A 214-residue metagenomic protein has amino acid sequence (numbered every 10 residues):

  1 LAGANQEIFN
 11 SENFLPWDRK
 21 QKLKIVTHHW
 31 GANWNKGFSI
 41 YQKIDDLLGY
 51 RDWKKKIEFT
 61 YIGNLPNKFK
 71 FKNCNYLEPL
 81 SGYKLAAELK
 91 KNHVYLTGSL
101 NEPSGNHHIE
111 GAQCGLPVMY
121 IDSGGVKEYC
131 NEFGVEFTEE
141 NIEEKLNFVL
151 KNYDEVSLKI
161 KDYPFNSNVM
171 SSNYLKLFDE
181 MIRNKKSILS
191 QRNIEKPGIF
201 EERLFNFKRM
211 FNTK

Functional and structural regions predicted by a protein language model:
L1-S11, P66: Short beta-strand->alpha-helix junction loop in the catalytic core of nucleotide-activated group-transfer enzymes
N13-K36, Q42-D46: Conserved donor-binding/catalytic core segment of Leloir-type glycosyltransferases
L65, C74-K90, S104: Conserved active-site histidine-acidic residue motif and adjacent donor-binding/catalytic loop of glycosyltransferases
Y95-L96: A short hydrophobic beta-strand element within the catalytic core of glycosyltransferases that build diverse glycans
L100: Aromatic "clamp/platform" in nucleotide-sugar-dependent glycosyltransferases that forms part of the donor/acceptor
P117-Y120: Short hydrophobic beta-strand element within catalytic cores of glycosyltransferases and related nucleotide-activated
K127-F148: Change "using UDP/GDP/dTDP sugars" to "using nucleotide sugars
K151-K208: A charged, aromatic-enriched C-terminal amphipathic alpha-helix characteristic of glycosyltransferases across folds
